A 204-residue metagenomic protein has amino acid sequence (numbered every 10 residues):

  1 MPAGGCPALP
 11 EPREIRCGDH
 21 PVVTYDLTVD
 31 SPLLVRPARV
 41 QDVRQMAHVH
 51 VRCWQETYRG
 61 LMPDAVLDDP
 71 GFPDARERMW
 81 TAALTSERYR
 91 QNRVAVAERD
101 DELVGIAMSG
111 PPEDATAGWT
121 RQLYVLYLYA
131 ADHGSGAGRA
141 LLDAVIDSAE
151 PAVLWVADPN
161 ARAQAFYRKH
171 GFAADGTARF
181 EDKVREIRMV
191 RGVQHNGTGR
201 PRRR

Functional and structural regions predicted by a protein language model:
G5, L9-R44, H195-R204: Conserved N-terminal entry element of GNAT/NAT acetyltransferase domains
L33, P37-Q41, H48-L61, L67-H133 (+4 more regions): Acetyl-CoA-dependent GNAT
S135, R139-A140, P159-G176, F180-R185: Conserved active-site alpha-helix within GNAT-family acetyltransferase domains
S148-P159: Conserved GNAT acetyl-CoA-binding A-motif
